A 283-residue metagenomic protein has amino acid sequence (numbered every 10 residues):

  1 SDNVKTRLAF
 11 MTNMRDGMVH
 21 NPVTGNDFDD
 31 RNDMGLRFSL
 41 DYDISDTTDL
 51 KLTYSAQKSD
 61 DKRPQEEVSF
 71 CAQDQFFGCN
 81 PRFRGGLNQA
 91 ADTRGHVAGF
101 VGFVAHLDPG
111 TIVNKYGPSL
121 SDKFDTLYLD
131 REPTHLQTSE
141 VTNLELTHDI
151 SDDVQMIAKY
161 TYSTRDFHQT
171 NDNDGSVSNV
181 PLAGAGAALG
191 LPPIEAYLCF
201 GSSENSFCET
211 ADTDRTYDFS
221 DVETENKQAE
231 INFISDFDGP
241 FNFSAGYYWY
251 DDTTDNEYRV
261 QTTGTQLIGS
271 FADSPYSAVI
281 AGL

Functional and structural regions predicted by a protein language model:
S1-P109, V141-T142, T224, Q228 (+1 more regions): Transmembrane beta-barrel wall of Gram-negative outer-membrane proteins
T12, E132-P133, Y217-S220: Short acidic-aromatic active-site loops that bind/stabilize oxyanions
V19-D27, P64-Y128, D174-F219, R259-L283: Solvent-exposed loop segments that connect transmembrane elements
S59-K62, H168, T254-D255: Short catalytic/ligand-binding loop motif for oxyanion handling, primarily in non-cytosolic enzymes, centered on
E66, T134-Q137: Generic N-terminal amphipathic/basic segments
S121, T126, D166-Q169, F241: Short, solvent-exposed loop/turn elements at domain surfaces
Y128-R131, S139: Beta-sheet-rich non-transmembrane sensory/scaffold domains
T138-D166, T213-L283: Face-selective signature of the C-terminal outer-membrane beta-barrel domain
